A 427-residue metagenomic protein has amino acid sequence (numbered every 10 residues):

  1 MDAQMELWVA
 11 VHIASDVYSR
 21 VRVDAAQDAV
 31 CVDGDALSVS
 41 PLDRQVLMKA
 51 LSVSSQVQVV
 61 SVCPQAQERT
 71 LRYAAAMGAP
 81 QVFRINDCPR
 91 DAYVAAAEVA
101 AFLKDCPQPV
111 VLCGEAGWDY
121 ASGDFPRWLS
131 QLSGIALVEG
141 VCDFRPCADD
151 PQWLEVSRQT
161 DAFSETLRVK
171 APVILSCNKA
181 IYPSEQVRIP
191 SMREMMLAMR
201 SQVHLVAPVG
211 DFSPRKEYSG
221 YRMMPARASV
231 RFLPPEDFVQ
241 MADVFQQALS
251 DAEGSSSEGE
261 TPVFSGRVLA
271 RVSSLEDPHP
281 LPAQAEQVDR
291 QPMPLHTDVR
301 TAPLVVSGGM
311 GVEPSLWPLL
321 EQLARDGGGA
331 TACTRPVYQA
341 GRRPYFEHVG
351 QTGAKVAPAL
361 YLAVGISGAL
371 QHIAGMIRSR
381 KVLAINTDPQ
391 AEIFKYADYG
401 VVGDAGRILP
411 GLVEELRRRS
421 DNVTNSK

Functional and structural regions predicted by a protein language model:
M1-K427: N-terminal glycine-rich FAD/FM-binding segment characteristic of electron-transfer flavoproteins
